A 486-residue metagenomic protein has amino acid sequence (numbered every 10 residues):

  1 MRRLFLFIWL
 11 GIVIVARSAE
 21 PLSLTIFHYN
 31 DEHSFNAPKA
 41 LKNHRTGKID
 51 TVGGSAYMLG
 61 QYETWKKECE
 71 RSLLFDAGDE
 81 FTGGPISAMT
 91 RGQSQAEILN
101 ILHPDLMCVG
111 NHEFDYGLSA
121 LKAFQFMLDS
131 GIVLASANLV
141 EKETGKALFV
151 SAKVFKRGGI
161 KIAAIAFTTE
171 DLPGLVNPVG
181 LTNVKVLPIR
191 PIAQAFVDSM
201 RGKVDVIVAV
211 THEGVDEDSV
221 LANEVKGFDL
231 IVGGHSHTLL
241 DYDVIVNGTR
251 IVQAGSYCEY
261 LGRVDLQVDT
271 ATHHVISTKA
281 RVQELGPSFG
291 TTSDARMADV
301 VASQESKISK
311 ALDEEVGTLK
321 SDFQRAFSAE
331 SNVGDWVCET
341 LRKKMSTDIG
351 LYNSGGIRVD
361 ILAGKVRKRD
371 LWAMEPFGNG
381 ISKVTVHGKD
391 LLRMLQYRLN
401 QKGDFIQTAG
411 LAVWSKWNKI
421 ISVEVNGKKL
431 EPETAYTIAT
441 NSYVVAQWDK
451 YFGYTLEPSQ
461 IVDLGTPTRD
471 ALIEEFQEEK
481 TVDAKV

Functional and structural regions predicted by a protein language model:
M1-L4: Positively charged n-region of N-terminal signal peptides that target proteins for export
W9-S18: Hydrophobic h-region of N-terminal signal peptides that target proteins for export in Gram-negative bacteria
A19-S288, S293-R296, S328-K343, G350 (+4 more regions): Acidic, metal/ion-coordinating pockets
S23-T25, F35, G131-N138, E143 (+2 more regions): Feature captures C-terminal
Y29-S34, T169-E170, S306-E315, V366-R369 (+1 more regions): Short, compositionally biased low-complexity segments
S55, L118, D218, D294-V301 (+5 more regions): Alpha-helix initiation and N-capping motif
K279-R281, E315-K320, K383-T385: Short amphipathic
T291-V366: Hard-cation-handling environments
